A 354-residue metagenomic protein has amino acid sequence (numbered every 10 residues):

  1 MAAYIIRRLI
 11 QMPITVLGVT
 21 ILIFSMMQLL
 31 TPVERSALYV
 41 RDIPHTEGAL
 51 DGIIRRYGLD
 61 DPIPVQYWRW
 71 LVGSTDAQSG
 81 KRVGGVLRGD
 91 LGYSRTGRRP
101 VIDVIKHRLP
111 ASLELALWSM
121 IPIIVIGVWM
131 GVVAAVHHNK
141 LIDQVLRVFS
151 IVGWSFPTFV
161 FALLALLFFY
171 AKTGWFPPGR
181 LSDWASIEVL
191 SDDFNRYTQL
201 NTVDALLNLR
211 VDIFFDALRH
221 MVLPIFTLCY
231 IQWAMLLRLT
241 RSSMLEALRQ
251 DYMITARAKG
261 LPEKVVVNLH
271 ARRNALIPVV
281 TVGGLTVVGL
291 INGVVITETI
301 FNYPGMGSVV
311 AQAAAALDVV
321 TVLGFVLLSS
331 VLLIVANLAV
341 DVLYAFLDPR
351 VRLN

Functional and structural regions predicted by a protein language model:
M1-P62, I102, K106-H107, I124 (+5 more regions): N-terminal signal-anchor/first transmembrane alpha helix
A2-A3, L109-P110, E114, W118 (+3 more regions): Alpha-helical transmembrane segments of integral membrane proteins, especially multi-pass inner/plasma-membrane
M12, I43-P44, I123-I124, I151 (+4 more regions): Residue-level recognition of pore/gate-forming positions within transmembrane alpha-helices of multi-pass
V16-V72, F169, T173-I213: Hydrophobic alpha-helical transmembrane segments of membrane transport/permease proteins and related membrane-embedded
I21, S25-L29, V133, L164 (+6 more regions): Hydrophobic membrane-targeting alpha-helices
L59-V128: An internal, D/E-rich "acidic patch" concept
V133-G179, D183: Alpha-helical transmembrane anchor segments
